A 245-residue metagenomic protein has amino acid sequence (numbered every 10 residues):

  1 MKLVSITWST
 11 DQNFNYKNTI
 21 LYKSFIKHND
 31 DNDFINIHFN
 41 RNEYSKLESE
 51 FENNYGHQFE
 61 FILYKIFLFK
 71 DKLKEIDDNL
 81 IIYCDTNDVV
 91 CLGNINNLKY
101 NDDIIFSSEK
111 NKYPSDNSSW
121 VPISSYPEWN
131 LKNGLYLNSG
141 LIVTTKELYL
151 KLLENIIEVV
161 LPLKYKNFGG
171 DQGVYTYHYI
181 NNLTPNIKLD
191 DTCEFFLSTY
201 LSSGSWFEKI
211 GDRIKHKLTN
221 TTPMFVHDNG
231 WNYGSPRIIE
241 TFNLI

Functional and structural regions predicted by a protein language model:
M1-L80, K146-E147, L183: N-terminal anchoring/stem segment of glycosyltransferases
Q12-N18, P114-S115, G234-P236: Short N-terminal binding/cap micro-motifs at the start of the first secondary-structure element
Y16, L47, L92-N96, T176-Y177 (+1 more regions): A short acidic (Asp/Glu
D33-K46, S107-K110, K164-D171, L189-F195: A generic structural motif
R41-G56, K112-P114, E194-Y200, Y233-G234: A short acidic, often aromatic-flanked loop/helix-cap motif at beta-alpha or helix-coil junctions that lines enzyme
I66-S118, G140, L150: GT-A fold catalytic core of metal-dependent nucleotide-sugar glycosyltransferases, centered on the diacidic
N117-N133: Short, flexible, basic/aromatic active-site loop/helix in glycosyltransferases
G134-I239: Catalytic core and acceptor-binding pocket of nucleotide-sugar-dependent glycosyltransferases
